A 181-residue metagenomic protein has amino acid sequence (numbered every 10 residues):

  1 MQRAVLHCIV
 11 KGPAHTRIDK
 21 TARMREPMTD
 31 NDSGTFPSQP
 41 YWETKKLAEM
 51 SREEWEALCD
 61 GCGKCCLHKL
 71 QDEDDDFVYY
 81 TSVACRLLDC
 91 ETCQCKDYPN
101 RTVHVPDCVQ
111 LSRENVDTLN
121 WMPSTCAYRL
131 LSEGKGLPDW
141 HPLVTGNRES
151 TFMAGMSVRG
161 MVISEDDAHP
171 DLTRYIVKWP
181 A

Functional and structural regions predicted by a protein language model:
Q2-R3, P27: Cationic, low-complexity basic patches in intrinsically disordered or flexible, solvent-exposed regions
R3-V5, P13: N-terminal leader/targeting segments
R25, T29-G61, L70-A181: Short loop/turn segments that flank or connect secondary-structure elements
